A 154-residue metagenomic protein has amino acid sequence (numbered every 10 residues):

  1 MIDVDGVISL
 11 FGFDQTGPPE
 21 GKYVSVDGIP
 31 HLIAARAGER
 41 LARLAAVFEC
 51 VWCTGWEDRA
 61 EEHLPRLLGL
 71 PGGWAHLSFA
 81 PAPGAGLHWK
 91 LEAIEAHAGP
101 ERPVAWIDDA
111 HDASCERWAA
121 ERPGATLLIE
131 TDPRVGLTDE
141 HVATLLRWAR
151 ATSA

Functional and structural regions predicted by a protein language model:
M1-A85, R150: Alpha-helical substrate-recognition element adjacent to the catalytic core
E61-A154: C-terminal cap/substrate-recognition subdomain and adjoining C-terminal extension of metal-dependent phosphatase-like
